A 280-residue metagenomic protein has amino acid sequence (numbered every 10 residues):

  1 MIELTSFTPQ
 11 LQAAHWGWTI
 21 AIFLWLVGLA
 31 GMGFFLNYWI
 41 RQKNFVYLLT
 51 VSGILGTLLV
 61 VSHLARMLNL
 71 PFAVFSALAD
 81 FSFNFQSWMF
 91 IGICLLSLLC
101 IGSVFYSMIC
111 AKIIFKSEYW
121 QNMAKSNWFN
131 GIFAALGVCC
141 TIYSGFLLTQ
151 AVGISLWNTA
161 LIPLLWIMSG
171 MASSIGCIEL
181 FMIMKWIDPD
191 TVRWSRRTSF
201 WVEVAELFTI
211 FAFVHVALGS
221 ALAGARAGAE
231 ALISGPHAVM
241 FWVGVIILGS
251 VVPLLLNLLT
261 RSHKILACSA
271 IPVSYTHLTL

Functional and structural regions predicted by a protein language model:
M1-L4, P71-F75, G219-R226: Peri-membrane helix termini and adjoining interfacial loops of integral membrane proteins
M1-W39: N-terminal signal-anchor module of multipass membrane proteins
T8-W18, A77-L98, S107-W128: Membrane-helix and juxtamembrane interface regions of eukaryotic multi-pass membrane proteins
L26, C94, G102-S262, A270-V273: Long, contiguous internal "core" modules enriched in hydrophobic/ aromatic residues
G28-N37, I54-L55, I101-S107: Central hydrophobic cores of alpha-helical transmembrane segments in multi-pass inner-membrane proteins across all
G33-L95: Membrane helical hairpin/interfacial module
R41-N44, L258-L266: Membrane-helix interface "capping/anchor" motifs
T276-L280: Conserved small/polar residues in nucleotide/adenosyl-binding loops
